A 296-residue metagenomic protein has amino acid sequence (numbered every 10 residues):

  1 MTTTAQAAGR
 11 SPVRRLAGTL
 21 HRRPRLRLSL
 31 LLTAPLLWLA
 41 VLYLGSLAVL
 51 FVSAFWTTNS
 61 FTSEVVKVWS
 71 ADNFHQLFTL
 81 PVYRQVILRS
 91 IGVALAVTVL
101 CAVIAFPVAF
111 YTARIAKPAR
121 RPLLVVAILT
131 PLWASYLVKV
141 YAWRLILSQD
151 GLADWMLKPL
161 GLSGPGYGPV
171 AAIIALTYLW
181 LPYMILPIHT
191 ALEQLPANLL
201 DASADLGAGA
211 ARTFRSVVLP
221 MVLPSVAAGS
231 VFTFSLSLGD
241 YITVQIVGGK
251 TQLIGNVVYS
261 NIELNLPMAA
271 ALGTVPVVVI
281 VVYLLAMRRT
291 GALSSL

Functional and structural regions predicted by a protein language model:
T2-R15, T19, W56, H189-A204 (+1 more regions): C-terminal transmembrane helix and the adjacent membrane-cytosol boundary/short C-terminal tail of inner/organellar
T2-V52, R121-L124: N-terminal signal-anchor/first transmembrane alpha helix
T3, L44-P81, I146-G151, V247-G249 (+1 more regions): Short membrane-interfacial helix/loop motifs at transmembrane-helix boundaries
R10, R23-R27, N59-S60, A71-V82 (+2 more regions): Interhelical loop and adjacent transmembrane-helix boundary motif in polytopic membrane transport permeases
A17-H21, V138-T177, A211, G248-G249: Membrane-interfacial helix termini and adjacent extracytoplasmic/periplasmic loops of multi-pass transporters
T19-L20, A96-L129, L145, N198-L200 (+1 more regions): Transmembrane-helix boundary motif in ABC transporter permease subunits
T33-G45, V125, Y178, Y183-A197 (+1 more regions): Transmembrane alpha-helices
L50-S53, T58-N59, V140, M184-P187 (+1 more regions): Non-cytoplasmic
